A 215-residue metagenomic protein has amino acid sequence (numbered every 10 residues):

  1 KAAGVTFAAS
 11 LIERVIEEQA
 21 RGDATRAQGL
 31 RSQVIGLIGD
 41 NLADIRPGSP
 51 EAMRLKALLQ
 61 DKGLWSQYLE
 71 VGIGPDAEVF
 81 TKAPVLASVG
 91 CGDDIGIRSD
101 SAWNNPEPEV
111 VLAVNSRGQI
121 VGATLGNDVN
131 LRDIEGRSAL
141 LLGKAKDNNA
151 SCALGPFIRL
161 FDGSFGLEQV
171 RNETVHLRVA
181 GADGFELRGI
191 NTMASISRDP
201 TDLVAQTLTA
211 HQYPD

Functional and structural regions predicted by a protein language model:
K1-G181, D202: Active-site microenvironments in enzyme catalytic cores
D183-I190: Surface-exposed loop/edge segments in extracytoplasmic proteins
I190-D215: C-terminal hydrophobic structural anchor segments that stabilize assembly/packing rather than catalytic chemistry
